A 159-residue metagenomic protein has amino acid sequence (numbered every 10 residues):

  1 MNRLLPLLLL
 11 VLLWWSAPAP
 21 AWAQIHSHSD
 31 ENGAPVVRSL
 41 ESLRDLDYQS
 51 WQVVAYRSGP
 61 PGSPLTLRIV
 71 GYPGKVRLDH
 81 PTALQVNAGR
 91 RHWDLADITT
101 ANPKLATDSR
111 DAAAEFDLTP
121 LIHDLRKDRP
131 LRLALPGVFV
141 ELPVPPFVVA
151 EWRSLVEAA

Functional and structural regions predicted by a protein language model:
M1-N2: N-terminal secretory signal peptides that target proteins for export/translocation
L5-A17: Bacterial N-terminal signal peptides
P18-A23: Sec/Tat signal peptide C-region and signal peptidase I cleavage site
Q24-P60: Low-complexity, acidic Ser/Thr/Pro/Gly-rich terminal tails and inter-domain linkers that flank the onset of structured
D47-Q85: Short, surface-exposed binding/anchoring microloops in extracellular/periplasmic proteins
G62-S63, N102-D111, V148-A159: Short, surface-exposed linear segments at secondary-structure transitions and domain or protein termini
R90-F139: Short, solvent-exposed, Trp/other aromatic-anchored flexible loops in extracytoplasmic proteins
R126-A159: C-terminal partner/receptor-binding element of secreted or periplasmic proteins
